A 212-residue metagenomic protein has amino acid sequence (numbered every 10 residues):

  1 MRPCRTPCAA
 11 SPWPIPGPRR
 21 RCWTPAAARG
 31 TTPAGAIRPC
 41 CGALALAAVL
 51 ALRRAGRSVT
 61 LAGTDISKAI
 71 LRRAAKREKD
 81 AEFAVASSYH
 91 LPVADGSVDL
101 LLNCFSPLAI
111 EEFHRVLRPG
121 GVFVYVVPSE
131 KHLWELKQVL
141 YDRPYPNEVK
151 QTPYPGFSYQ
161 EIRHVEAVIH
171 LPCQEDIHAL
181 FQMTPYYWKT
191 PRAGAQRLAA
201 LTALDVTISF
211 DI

Functional and structural regions predicted by a protein language model:
R2-R21: Conserved alpha-helix/loop element of class I SAM-dependent methyltransferases that forms part of the SAM/SAH-binding
T24, G30-H90: Class I SAM-dependent methyltransferase SAM/SAH-binding core
Y89-L100: A short acidic, Gly/Pro-enriched loop at the edge of an enzyme's catalytic core that lines a small-molecule cofactor
V98-E112, V127-S129: A short SAM/SAH-binding and catalytic strip from SAM-dependent methyltransferases
I110-V124: A short glycine-rich, Lys/Arg-flanked "PGG" loop and its adjoining helix->strand segment in the class I
V122-P153: Conserved class I S-adenosyl-L-methionine
V165-I212: Conserved Class I S-adenosyl-L-methionine
